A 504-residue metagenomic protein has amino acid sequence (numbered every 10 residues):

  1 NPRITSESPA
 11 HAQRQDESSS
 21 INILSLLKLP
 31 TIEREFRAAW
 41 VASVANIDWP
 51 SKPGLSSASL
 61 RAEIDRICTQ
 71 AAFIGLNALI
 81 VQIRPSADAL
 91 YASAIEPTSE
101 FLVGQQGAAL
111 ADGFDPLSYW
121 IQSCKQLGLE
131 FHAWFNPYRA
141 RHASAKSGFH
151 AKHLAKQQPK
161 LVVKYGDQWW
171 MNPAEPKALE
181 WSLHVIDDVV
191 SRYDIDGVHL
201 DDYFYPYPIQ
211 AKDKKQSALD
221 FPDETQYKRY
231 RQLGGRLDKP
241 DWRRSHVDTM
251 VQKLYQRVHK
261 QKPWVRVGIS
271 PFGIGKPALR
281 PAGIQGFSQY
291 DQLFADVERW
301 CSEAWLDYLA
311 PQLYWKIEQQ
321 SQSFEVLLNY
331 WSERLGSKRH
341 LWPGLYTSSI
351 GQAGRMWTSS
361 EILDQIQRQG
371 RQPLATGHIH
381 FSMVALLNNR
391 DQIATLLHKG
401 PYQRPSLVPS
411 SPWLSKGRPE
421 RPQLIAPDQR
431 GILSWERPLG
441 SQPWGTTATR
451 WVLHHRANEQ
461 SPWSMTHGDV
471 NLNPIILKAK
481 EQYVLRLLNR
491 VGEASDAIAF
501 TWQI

Functional and structural regions predicted by a protein language model:
R34-F36, A42-A62, A133, Y138-R192 (+1 more regions): Active-site-adjacent "subsite" loops/lids of carbohydrate-active enzymes
V41-S43, V265-Q285, L327-Q365: Active-site clefts of carbohydrate-active enzymes
A62-D88, R192, L306: Catalytic domains of carbohydrate-active enzymes, especially glycoside hydrolases
I74-D112: Aromatic-lined carbohydrate-binding/catalytic grooves of carbohydrate-active enzymes
R84, Q122, L127, K156-W305 (+1 more regions): Polysaccharide-binding and catalytic clefts of secreted carbohydrate-active enzymes
F294-Q320, S337-W413: Substrate-binding cleft of secreted/luminal carbohydrate-active enzymes
G431-G445: Conserved aromatic anchor
I475-S495: Beta-strand-rich modules
